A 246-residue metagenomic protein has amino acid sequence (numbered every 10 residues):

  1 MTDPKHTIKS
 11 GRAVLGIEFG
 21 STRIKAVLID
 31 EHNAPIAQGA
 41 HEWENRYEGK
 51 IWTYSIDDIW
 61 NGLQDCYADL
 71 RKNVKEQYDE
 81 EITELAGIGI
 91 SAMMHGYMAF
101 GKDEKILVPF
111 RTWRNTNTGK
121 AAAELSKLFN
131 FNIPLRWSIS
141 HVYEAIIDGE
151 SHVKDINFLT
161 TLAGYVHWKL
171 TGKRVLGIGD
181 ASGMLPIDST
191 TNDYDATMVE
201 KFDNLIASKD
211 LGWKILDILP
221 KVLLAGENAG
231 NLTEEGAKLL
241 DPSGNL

Functional and structural regions predicted by a protein language model:
M1-G11: Basic/polar N-terminal segments that are highly enriched at the extreme N-terminus, encompassing both cleavable
H6-T7, I17-G20, G89-S91: Short loop/turn motifs at secondary-structure junctions and domain boundaries
T7-I8, I17, H32, Y78-D79 (+1 more regions): Sterically constrained small-residue positions within well-ordered secondary structures of folded domains
V14, F19-D57, K105-T112: Short glycine-rich, Thr/Ser-proximal phosphate-binding strand/loop in the N-terminal lobe of ATP-dependent enzymes
V27, Q64-Y67, I146: Residues within alpha-helical segments
G39-E81, E124, N130: N-terminal phosphate-binding loop and adjacent alpha-helix
D69-L246: Glycine-rich phosphate-binding/catalytic subdomain of phosphoryl-transfer and nucleotide/sugar-phosphate-processing
